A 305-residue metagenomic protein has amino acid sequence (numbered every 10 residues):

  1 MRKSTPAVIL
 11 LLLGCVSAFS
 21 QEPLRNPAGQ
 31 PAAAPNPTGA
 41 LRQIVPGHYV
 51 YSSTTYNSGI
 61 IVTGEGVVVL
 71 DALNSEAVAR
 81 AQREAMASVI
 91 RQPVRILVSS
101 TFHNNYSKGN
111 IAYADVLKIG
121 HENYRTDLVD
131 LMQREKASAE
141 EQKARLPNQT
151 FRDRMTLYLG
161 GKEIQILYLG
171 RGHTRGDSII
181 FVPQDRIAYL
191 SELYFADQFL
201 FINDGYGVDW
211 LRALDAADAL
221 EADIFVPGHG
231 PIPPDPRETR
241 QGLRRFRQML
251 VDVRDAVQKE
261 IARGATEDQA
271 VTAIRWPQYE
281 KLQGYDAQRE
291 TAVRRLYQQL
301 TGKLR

Functional and structural regions predicted by a protein language model:
M1-V8: Bacterial N-terminal signal peptides that target proteins for export
L10-L13, S17-E65: Zn-dependent metallo-beta-lactamase
Q21-E22, A262-R305: C-terminal regulatory/interaction regions
R25, R125-L169, T174-R175, P183-Q184 (+2 more regions): Metallo-beta-lactamase
R42-E84, S178-E192: Conserved beta-strand hairpin/beta-sheet module of binuclear metal-dependent hydrolase folds, prominently
L70-A72, R95-H103, I119-E122, L169 (+2 more regions): Active-site neighborhood of phospho(di)ester-bond hydrolases with catalytic His/Asp-centered motifs
E84-T156: Active-site HxH/HxHxD metal-binding segment of metal-dependent hydrolases
D209-A265, Q269: Divalent-metal (often Zn2+) His-rich catalytic cores of metallo-beta-lactamase-fold enzymes
